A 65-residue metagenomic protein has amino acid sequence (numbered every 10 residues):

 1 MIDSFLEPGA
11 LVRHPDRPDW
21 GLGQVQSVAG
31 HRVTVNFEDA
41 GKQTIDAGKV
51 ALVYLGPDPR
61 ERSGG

Functional and structural regions predicted by a protein language model:
M1-L11, D19, P59-G64: Mixed-charge, Lys/Arg-rich low-complexity intrinsically disordered regions
P18, E38-A40: Glycine-centered tight beta-turn/hairpin loop motif at sheet-sheet or coil-to-beta transitions
G21-S27: Short beta-strand-centered aromatic/proline hotspots
V33-F37: SH3/SH3-like beta-barrel fold
G41-G65: Intrinsically disordered, low-complexity, charged/polar segments
